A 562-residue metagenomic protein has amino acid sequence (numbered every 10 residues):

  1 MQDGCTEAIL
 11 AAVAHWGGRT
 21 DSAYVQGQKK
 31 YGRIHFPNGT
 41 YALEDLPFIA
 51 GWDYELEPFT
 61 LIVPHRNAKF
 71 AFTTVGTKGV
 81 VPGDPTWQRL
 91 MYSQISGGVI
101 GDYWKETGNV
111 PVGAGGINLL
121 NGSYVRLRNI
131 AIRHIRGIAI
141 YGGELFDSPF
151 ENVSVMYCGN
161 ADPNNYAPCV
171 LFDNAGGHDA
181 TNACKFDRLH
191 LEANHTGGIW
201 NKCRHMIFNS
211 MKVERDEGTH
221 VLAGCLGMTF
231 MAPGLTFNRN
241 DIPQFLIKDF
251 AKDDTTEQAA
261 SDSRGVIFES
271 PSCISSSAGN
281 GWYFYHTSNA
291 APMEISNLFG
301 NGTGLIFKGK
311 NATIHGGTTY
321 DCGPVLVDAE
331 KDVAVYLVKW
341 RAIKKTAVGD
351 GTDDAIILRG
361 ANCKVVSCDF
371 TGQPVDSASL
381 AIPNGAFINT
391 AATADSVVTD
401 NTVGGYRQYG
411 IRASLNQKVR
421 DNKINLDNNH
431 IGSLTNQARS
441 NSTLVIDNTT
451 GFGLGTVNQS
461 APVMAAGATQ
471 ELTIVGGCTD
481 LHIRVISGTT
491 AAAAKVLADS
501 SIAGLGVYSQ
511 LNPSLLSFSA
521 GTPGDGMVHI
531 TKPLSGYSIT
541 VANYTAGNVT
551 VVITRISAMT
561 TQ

Functional and structural regions predicted by a protein language model:
M1-L10, G451: Right-handed parallel beta-helix/beta-solenoid
G4, T40, G455-T479, I486-A494 (+3 more regions): Surface-exposed ligand/attachment interfaces on beta-rich extracellular proteins
I9, E44-D45, H65-T86, K105-N118 (+12 more regions): Extracellular beta-strand/beta-solenoid scaffold signature
L10-V13, G17-F70, I100, R136: N-terminal extracellular ligand-recognition/capping segment immediately after the signal peptide
F36, Y54-E57, P82, S93-S96 (+14 more regions): All-beta strand scaffolds that present successive hydrophobic residues in beta-strands
G432-N436, D447-N458: Intrinsic low-complexity, repeat-rich intrinsically disordered segments enriched in small/flexible residues
P533-N543: Noncatalytic modules at the cell exterior or secretory-pathway interfaces, chiefly beta-strand-rich lectin/adhesion
Y544-Q562: C-terminal interaction-tip segments
